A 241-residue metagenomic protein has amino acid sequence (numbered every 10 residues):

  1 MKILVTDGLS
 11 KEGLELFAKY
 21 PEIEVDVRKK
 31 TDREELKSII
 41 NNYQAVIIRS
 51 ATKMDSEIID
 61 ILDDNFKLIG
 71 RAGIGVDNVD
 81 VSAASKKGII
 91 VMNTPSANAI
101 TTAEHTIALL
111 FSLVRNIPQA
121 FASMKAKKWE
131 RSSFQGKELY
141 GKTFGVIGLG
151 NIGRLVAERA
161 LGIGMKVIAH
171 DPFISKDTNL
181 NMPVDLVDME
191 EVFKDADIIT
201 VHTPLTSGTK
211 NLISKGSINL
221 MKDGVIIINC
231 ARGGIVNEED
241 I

Functional and structural regions predicted by a protein language model:
M1-M92, K194, S214, L220: An N-terminal-biased, well-structured beta-alpha scaffold segment characteristic of Rossmann-like dinucleotide-binding
K2, E24, I90, T143-G145 (+3 more regions): Structural signature of beta-strand start/N-cap positions in the alpha/beta core of ABC transporter nucleotide-binding
K2-D7, E12, E22-D26, A99-T101 (+6 more regions): Structural/interface elements that position substrates and couple domains in central-metabolism enzymes
L4, K67-G70, I90-M92, E130 (+3 more regions): Structural detector of well-ordered beta-strand residues that form the stable sheet scaffold of enzyme domains
M54-I58, P172-I241: Rossmann-like adenosine-cofactor binding region
F66, Y140-T143, K215, G224: Phosphate-coordination loops involved in phosphoryl transfer and adenosine-cofactor binding
K87, T94-T143, L155-E158, G162 (+1 more regions): Phosphate-binding beta-alpha-beta segment of Rossmann-like dinucleotide-binding domains, i.e., the NAD(P)
L149-G150: Glycine-rich Rossmann-fold phosphate-binding loop(s) that bind the pyrophosphate of adenine dinucleotide cofactors
